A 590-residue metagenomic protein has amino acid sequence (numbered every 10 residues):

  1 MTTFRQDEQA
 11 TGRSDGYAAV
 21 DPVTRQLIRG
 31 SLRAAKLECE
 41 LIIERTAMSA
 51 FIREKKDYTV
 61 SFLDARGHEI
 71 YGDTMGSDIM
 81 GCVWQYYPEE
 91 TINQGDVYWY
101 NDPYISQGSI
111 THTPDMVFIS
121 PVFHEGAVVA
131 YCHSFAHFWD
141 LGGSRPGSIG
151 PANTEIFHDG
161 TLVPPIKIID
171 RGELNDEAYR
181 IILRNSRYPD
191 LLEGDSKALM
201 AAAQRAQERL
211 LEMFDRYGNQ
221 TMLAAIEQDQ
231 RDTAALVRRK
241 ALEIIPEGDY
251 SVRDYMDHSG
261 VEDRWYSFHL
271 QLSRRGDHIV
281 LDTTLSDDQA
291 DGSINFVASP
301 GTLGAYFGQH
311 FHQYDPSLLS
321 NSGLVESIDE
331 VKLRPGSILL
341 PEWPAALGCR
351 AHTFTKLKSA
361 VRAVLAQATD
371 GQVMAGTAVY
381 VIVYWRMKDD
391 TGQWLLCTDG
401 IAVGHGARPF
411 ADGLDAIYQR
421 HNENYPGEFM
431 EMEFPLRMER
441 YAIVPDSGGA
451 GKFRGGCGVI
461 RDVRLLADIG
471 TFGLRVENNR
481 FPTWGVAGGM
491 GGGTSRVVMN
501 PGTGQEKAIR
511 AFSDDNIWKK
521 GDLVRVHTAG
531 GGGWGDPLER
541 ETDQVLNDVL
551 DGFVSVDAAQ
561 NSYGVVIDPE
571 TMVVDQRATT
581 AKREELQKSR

Functional and structural regions predicted by a protein language model:
T2-Q94, W99, P103-H124, V128-R590: Glycine/proline-enriched, intrinsically flexible loops and inter-domain linkers
